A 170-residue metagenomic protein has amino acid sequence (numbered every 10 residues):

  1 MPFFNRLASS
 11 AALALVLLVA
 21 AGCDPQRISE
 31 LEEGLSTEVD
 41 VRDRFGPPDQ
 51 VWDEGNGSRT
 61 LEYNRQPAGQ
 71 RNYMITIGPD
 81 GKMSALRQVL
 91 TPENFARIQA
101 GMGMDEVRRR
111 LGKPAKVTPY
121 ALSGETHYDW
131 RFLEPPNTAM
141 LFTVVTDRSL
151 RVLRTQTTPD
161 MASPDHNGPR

Functional and structural regions predicted by a protein language model:
M1-A21: Sec-dependent bacterial lipoprotein signal peptides
C23-R170: Residues within mature, well-folded domains
